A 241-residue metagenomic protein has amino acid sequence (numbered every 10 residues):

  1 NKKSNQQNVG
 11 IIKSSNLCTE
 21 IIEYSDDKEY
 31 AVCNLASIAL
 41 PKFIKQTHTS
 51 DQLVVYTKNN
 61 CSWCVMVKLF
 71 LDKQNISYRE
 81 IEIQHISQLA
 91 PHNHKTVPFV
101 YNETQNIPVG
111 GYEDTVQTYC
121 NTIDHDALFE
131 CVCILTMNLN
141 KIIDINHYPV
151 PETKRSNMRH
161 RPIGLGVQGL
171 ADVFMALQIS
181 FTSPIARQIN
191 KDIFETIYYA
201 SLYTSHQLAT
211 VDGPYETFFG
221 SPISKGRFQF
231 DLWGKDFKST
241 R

Functional and structural regions predicted by a protein language model:
N1-S50, C120-R155, G169-V173: Function-dense linear segments that define catalytic or interfacial modules in macromolecule-processing proteins
L35, Y78-E80, P108: Conserved beta-strand scaffold positions in the cores of enzyme catalytic domains, especially in NTP/NDP-utilizing
H48-I81: Local sequence-structure signature of Cys/Sec-based thiol-disulfide redox active-site neighborhoods
L69, K73, D172, Q207: Surface-exposed charge patches
R79-T96, Y101: Thioredoxin-like thiol-disulfide oxidoreductase module
E103-Y119: Non-catalytic, surface beta->alpha helical segment in thiol-disulfide oxidoreductase systems
C131-K154, M158, P162, S180-R241: Internal maturation/activation junctions in enzymes
P162-S180: Hydrophobic/aromatic-rich, well-ordered segments within soluble, folded domains that form packed cores
